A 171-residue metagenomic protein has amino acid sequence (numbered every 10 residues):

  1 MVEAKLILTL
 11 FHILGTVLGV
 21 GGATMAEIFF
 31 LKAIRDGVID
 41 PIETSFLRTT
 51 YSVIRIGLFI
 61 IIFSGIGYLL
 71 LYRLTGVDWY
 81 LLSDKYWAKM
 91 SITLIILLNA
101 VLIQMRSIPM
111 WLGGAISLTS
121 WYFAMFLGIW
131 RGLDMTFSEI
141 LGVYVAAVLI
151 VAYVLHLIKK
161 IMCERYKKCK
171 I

Functional and structural regions predicted by a protein language model:
M1-I171: Polytopic transmembrane helical bundles with strong interfacial aromatic enrichment
